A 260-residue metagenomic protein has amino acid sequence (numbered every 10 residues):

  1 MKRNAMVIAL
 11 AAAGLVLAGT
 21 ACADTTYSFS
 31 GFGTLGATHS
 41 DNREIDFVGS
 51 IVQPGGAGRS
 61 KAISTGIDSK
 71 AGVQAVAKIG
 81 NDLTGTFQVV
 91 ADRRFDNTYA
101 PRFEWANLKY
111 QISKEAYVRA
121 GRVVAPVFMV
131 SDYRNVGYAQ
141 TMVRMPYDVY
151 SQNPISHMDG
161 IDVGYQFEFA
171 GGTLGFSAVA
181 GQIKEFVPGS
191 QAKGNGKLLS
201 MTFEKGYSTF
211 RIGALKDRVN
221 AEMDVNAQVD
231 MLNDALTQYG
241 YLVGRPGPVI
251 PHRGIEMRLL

Functional and structural regions predicted by a protein language model:
M1-I8: Bacterial N-terminal signal peptides that target proteins for export
A18-T20: N-terminal signal peptide c-region/cleavage motif recognized by signal peptidases
T26-S40, S60-I183, K193-K197, M201-I212: Outer membrane beta-barrel
G36-G66, A214-L215, V243-I255: Outer-membrane beta-barrel transmembrane domain signature of Gram-negative proteins, especially the mid-to-C-terminal
D41-S50, D96-F103, D132-V136, F186-K193 (+2 more regions): Outer-membrane beta-barrel translocator domains and adjoining extracellular loop/strand segments of Gram-negative
I51-G55, Q140-M145, M231-V243: Surface-exposed loop/turn segments flanking beta-strands in extracellular/periplasmic regions
A178-L260: Surface-exposed beta-loop-beta
